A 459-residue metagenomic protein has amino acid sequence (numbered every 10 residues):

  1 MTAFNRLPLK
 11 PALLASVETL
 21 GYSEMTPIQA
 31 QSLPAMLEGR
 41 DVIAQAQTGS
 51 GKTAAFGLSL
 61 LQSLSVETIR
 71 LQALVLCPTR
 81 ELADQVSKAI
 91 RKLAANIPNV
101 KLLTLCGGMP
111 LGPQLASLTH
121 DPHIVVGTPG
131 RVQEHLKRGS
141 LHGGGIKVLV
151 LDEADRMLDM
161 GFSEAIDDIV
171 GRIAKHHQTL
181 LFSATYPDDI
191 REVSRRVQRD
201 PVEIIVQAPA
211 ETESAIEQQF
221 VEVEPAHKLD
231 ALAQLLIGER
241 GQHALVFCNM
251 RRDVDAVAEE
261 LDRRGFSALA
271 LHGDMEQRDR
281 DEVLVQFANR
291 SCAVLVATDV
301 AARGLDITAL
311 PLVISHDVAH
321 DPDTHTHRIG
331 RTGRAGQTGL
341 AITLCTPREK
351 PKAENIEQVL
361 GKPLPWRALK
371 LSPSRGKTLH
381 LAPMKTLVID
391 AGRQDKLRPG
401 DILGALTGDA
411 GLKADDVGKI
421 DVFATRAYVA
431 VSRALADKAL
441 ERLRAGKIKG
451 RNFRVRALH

Functional and structural regions predicted by a protein language model:
M1-Q45: Conserved pre-motif I regulatory segment
R6, P11-S16, Y22, T68-K137 (+5 more regions): Conserved nucleic-acid-binding Ia/Ib motif block in the N-terminal RecA-like helicase ATPase lobe
A30-V42, T53-T68, K88-A94, Q133 (+1 more regions): Walker A/P-loop NTP-binding motif
A89, H142-P209, I356-P363: Post-DEXD/H (motif II) to motif III coupling segment of the RecA-like Helicase ATP-binding lobe
A215-E260: Conserved interdomain hinge at the start of the Helicase C-terminal
R303-V318, L340-T343: A short beta-strand element within the Helicase C-terminal
D321, I329-L371: Conserved segment of the helicase C-terminal RecA-like domain
S374-H459: Non-catalytic terminal extensions of ATP-dependent helicases
